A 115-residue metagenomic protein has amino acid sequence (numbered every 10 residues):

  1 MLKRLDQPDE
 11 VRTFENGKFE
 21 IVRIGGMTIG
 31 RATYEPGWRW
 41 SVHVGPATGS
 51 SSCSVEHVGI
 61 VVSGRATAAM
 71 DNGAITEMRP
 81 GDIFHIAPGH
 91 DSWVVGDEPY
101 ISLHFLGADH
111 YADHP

Functional and structural regions predicted by a protein language model:
M1-T33, S41: A short, N-terminal "cap"/entry segment at the start of jelly-roll beta-barrel domains of the cupin/DSBH fold
D9, K18-F19, I29, E56 (+3 more regions): Short, acidic/polar N-cap/turn motifs at the starts of alpha helices
M27, A47-N72: Glycine- and acidic-residue-biased ligand/ion/polar-headgroup-sensing regions
R31-A32, H85-I86, D91, G96-P115: A short hydrophobic beta-strand segment most commonly corresponding to one strand of the jelly-roll/cupin
R31-S52: Conserved short histidine dyad/triad with adjacent acidic residue
W38-W40, E77, H110-D113: A short local loop/turn or secondary-structure capping micro-motif enriched for an aromatic residue
R39-W40, G64-A69, S92: Short beta-strand segments in beta-sandwich/barrel cores
M70-G89: Short acidic-glycine-tyrosine-enriched beta hairpin
